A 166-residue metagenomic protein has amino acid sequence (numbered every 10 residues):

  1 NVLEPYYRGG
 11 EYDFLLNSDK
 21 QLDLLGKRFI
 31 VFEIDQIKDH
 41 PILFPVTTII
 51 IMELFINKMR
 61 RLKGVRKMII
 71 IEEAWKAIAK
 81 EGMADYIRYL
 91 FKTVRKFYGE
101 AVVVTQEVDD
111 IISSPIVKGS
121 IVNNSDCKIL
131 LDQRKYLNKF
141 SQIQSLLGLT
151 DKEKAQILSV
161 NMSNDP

Functional and structural regions predicted by a protein language model:
N1-G99, P115, S159-M162: P-loop NTPase motor domains
G82, Y86-P166: Conserved ATP-driven motor cores of ASCE-family P-loop NTPases powering translocation/secretion/packaging/pilus
